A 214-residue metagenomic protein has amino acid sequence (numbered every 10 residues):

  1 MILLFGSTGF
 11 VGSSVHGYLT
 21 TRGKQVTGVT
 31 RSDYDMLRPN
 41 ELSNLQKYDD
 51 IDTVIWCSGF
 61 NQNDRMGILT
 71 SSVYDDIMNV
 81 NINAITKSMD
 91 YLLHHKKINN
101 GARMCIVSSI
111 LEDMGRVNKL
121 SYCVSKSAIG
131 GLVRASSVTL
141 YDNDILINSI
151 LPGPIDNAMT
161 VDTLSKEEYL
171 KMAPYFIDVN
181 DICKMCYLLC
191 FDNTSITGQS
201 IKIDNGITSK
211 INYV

Functional and structural regions predicted by a protein language model:
F5-G17: N-terminal Rossmann NAD(P)H-binding glycine-rich loop of SDR-like oxidoreductase domains
R65-G67, V73-D76: Substrate-binding pocket helix/loop in short-chain dehydrogenase/reductase
M89, S125-K126: Active-site helix of classical SDR
H94, V138-T139: Alpha-helical segment proximal to the catalytic Tyr-Lys
S109: Residue(s) in the substrate-gating loop at a strand-loop-helix junction that position the organic substrate next
Y141, L146, I196-G198: Short, small/polar-rich loop/turn modules that mediate ligand/substrate recognition or access, typified
V179-I203, T208-S209: C-terminal substrate-recognition "lid" of short-chain dehydrogenase/reductases
